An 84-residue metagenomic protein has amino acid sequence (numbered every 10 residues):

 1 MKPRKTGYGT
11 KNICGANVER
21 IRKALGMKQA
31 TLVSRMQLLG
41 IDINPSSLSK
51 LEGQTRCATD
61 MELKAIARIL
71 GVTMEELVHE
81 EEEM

Functional and structural regions predicted by a protein language model:
M1-G26: A short, Lys/Arg-rich alpha-helix, primarily the initiator
K2-Y8, T31, R68, E76-M84: Short, charged recognition helix plus adjacent turn of helix-turn-helix-like nucleic-acid-binding domains
V18, Q29, P45, D60-L63: Helix-turn-helix DNA-binding elements, focusing on the entry/boundary residues of the two helices that contact DNA
K23, Q37-L38, G53-T55, E82: Residue-level detection of the helix-turn-helix DNA-binding "recognition helix"
G26, T55, T59-E76: DNA major-groove recognition helix of helix-turn-helix/homeodomain DNA-binding modules
G26-K50: Short alpha-helical DNA-recognition segment
